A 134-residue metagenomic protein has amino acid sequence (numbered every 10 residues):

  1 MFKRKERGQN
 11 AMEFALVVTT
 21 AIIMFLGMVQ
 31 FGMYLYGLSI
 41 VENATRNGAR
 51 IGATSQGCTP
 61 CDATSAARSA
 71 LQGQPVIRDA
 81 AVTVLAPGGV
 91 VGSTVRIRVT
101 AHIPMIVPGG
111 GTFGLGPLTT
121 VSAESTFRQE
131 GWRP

Functional and structural regions predicted by a protein language model:
M1-R68: Alpha-helical assembly-interface signal, strongest on the long, hydrophobic N-terminal helix that forms
L38, R50-P134: Short, conserved structural patches
